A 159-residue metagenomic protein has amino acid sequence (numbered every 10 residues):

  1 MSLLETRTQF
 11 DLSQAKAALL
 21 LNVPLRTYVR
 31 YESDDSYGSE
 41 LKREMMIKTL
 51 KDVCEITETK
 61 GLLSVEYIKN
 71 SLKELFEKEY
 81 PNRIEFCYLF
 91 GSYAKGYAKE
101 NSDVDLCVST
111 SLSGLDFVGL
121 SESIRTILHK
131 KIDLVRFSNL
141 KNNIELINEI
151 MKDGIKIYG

Functional and structural regions predicted by a protein language model:
M1-R83, K95-E100, T110-G159: Catalytic core of pol beta-like nucleotidyltransferases
G91-Y93: Short helix-loop-helix/strand-helix junction enriched in hydrophobic and basic residues
D105-V108: Short beta-strand->loop micro-motif that forms the acidic, two-metal-ion catalytic signature in nucleotide-processing
